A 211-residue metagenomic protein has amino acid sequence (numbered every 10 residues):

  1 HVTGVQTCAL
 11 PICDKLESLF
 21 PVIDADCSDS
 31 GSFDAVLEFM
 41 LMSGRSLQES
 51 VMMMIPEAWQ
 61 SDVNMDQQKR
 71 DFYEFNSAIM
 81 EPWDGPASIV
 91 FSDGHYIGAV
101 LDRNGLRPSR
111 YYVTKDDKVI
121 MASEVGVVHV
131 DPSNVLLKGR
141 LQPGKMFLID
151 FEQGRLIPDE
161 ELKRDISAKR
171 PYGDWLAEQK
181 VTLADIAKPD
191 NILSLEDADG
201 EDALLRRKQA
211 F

Functional and structural regions predicted by a protein language model:
H1-C8: Single conserved hydrophobic/aromatic residue that forms the stacking wall/gate of nucleotide- or nucleobase-binding
A9, V36-F39, S43-D150, K163-D165 (+1 more regions): Conserved mixed alpha/beta core segments that line enzyme active sites in large multi-domain catalysts
P11-R45: Glycine-rich phosphate-binding loop plus the immediately following alpha-helix
D26-G31, G126-V128, V181-P189: Low-complexity, flexible helical/coil segments
M54, N64-Q67, S77, V100-D102 (+1 more regions): Extended, highly charged accessory segments
